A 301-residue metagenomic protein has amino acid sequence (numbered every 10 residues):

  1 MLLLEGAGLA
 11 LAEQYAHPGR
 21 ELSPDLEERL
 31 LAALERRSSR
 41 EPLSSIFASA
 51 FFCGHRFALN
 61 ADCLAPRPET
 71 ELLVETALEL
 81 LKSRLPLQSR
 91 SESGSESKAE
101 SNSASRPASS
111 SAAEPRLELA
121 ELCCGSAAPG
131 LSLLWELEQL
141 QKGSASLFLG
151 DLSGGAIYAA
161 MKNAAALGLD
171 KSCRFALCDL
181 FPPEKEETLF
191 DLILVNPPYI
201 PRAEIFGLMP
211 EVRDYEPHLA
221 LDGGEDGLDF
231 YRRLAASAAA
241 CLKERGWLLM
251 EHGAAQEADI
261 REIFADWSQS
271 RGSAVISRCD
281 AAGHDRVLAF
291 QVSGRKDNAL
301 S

Functional and structural regions predicted by a protein language model:
L2, R40, T70, P129 (+6 more regions): Residue-level signal for inorganic ion chemistry
L3-L80: Conserved AdoMet
E27-L30, R40-L43, S126, G130 (+4 more regions): A general structural signal for well-ordered alpha-helical segments in protein cores
L72-R90, A112-G207: Conserved SAM/SAH cofactor-binding pocket of Class I
K82-R116, E136-G143, S268-S270, G294-S301: Intrinsically disordered, low-complexity terminal tails and inter-domain linkers enriched for S/T/G/P/D/E
E136, M209-V212, D266-W267: Glycine-rich, phosphate-binding/catalytic loops in enzymes
Y199-D229: Mobile active-site "lid"/loop adjacent to the S-adenosyl-L-methionine
E225-Q291: Conserved Class I SAM-dependent methyltransferase catalytic core
